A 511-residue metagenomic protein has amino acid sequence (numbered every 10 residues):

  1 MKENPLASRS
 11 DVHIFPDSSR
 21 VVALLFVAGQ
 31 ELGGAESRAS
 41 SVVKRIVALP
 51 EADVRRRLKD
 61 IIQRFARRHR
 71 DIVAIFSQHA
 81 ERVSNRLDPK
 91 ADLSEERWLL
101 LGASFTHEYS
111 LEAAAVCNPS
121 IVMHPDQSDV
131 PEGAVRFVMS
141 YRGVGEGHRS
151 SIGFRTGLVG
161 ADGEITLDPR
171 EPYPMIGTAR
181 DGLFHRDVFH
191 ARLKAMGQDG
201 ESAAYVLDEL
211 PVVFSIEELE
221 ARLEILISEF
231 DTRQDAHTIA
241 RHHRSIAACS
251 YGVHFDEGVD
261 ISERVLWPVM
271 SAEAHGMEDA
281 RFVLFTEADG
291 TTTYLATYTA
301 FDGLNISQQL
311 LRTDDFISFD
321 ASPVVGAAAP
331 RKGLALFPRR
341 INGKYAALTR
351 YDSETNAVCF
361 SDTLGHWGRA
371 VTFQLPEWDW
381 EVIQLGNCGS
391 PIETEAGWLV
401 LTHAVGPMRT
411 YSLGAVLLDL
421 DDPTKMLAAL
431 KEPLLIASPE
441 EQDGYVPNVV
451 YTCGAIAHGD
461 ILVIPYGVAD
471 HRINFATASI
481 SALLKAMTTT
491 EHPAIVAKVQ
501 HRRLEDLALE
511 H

Functional and structural regions predicted by a protein language model:
M1-H275, L284-L334, R339-I383, E393-Y445 (+2 more regions): Beta-rich carbohydrate-recognition and catalytic domains
E278-D279, S307-Q308, C388: Short glycine-rich loop/turn motifs
W380-C388, N448-Y451: Donor nucleotide-activated moiety binding/catalytic core segment of transferases that use nucleotide-activated donors
E441-A455: A conserved acidic, glycine/proline-rich C-terminal tail/linker
